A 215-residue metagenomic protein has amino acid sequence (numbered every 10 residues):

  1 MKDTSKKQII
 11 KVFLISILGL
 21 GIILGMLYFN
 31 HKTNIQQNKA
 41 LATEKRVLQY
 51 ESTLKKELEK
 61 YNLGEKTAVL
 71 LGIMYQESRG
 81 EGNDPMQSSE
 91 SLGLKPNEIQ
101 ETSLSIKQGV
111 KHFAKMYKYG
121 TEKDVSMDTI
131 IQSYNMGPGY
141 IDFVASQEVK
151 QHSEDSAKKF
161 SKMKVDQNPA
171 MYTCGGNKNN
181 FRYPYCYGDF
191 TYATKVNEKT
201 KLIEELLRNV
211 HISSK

Functional and structural regions predicted by a protein language model:
M1-D3, Y75-Q76: Short, flexible beta-strand-to-coil junctions
K2-L48, T53, Y61, P96-L104 (+2 more regions): Non-catalytic cell-wall polysaccharide-engagement segments
G64-E81, S88, G109-V110, I130-G137 (+1 more regions): Short, functionally critical alpha-helical segments immediately adjacent to catalytic or ligand/cofactor-binding
N83-M86, V144-A145: Short, solvent-exposed loop/turn and secondary-structure capping segments
M86-L94: Short linear capping/connector segments at secondary-structure termini
